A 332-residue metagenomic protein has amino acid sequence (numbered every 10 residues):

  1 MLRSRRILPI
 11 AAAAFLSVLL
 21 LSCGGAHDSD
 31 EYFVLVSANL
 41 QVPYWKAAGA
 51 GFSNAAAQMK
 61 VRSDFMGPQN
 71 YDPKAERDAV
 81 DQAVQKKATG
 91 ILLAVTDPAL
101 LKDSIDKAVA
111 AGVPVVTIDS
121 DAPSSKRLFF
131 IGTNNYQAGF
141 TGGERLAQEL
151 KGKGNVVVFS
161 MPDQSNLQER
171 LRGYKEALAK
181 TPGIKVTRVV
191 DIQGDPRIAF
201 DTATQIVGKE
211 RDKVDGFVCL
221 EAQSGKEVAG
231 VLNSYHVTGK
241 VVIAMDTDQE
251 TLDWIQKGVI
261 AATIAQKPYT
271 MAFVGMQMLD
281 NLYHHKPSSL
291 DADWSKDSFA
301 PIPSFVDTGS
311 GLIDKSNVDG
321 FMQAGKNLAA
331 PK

Functional and structural regions predicted by a protein language model:
L19-S22: C-terminal motif of bacterial Sec signal peptides marking the signal peptidase cleavage site
G24-A26: Bacterial signal peptide processing site
Y32-M59, D64-Q82, A94-P98, S160-E169 (+2 more regions): Extracytoplasmic "Venus flytrap"
V34-V36, K87-V95, P114-I118, V157-V158 (+4 more regions): Periplasmic-binding protein-like
E76, I131-V156, Q168-E169, I198-F200 (+2 more regions): Hydrophobic alpha-helical segments within soluble ligand-binding/sensing domains
L92-V109, Y174, Q193-W254: Hydrophobic alpha-helical
P98-Q137, T141-E149, N155, Q164 (+2 more regions): Flexible loop/hinge segments that line or gate small-molecule binding clefts
A177, M278-K332: Hinge/cleft segment of the Venus flytrap/periplasmic-binding protein
